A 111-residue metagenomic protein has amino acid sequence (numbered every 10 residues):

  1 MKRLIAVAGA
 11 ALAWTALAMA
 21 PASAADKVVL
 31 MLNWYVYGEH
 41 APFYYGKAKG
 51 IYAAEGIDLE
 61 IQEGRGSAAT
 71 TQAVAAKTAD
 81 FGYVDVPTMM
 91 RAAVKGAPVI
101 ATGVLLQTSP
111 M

Functional and structural regions predicted by a protein language model:
M1-G9, T15: Bacterial N-terminal signal peptides that target proteins for export
L12-A22: C-terminal segment of classical bacterial N-terminal signal peptides
A24-M111: Short, glycine-/small- and polar/acidic-enriched structural segments that line small-molecule recognition paths
